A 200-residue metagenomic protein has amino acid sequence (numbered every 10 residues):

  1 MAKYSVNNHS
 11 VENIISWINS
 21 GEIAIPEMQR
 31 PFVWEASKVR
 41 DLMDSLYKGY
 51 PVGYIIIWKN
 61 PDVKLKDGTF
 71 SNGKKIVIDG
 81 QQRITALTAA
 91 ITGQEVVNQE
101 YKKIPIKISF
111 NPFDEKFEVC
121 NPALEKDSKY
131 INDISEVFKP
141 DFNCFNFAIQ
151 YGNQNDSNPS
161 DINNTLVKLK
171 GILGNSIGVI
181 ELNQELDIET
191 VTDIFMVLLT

Functional and structural regions predicted by a protein language model:
A2-T200: Basic- and aromatic-enriched surface patches that contact anionic nucleotides/nucleic acids
